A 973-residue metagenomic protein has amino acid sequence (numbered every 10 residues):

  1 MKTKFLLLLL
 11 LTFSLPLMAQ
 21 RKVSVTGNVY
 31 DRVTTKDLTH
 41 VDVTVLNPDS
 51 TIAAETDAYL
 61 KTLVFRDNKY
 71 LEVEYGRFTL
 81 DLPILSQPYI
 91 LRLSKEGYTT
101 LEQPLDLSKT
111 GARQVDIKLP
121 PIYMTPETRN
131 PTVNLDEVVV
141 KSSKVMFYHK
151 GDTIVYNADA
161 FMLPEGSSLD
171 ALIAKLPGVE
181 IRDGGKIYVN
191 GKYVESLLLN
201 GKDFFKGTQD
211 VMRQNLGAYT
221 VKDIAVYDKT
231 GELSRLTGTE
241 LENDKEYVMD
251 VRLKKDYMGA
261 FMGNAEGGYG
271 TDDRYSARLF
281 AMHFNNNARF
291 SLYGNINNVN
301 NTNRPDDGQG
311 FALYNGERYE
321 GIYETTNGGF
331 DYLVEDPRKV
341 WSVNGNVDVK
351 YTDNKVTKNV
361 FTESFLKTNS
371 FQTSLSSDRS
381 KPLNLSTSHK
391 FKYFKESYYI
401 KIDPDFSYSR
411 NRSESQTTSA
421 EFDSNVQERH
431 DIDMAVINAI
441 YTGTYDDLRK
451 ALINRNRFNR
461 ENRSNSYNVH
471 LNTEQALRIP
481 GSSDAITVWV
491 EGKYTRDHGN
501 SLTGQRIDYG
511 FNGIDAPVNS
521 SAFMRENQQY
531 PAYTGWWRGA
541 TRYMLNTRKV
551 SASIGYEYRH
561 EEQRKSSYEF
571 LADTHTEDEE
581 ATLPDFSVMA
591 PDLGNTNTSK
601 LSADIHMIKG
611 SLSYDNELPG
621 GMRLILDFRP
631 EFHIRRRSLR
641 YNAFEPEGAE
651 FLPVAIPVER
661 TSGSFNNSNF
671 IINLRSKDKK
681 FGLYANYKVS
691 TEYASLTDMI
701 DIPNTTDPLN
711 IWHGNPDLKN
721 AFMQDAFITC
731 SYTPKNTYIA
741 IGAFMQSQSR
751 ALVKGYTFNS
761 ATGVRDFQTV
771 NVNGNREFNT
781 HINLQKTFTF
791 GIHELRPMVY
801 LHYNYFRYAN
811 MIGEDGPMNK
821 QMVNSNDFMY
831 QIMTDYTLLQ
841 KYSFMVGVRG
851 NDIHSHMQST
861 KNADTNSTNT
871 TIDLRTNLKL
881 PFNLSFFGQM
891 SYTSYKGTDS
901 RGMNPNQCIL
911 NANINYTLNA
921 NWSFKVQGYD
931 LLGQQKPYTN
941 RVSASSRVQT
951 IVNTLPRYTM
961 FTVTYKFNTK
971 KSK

Functional and structural regions predicted by a protein language model:
Y30-V33, T44-L46, S94-E96, Q114-D159 (+4 more regions): Short, acidic, small-residue-rich periplasmic hinge/interaction motif at the N-terminus of Gram-negative outer-membrane
V33-L60, H149: Short, ordered, surface-exposed loop/turn motifs in non-cytosolic proteins
D49-S50, L107, E137, T153 (+2 more regions): Coil residues (strongly favoring Ser/Thr
S50-R77: Short, acidic Ser/Thr/Gly-rich low-complexity loop/linker segments typical of extracellular and cell-surface proteins
T51-I52, E74-D81, Q87-L107: A short, solvent-exposed loop/turn motif at the edges and junctions of modular extracellular/periplasmic domains
D170-F205, K222-D223, E232-N243: Extracytoplasmic beta-strand/coil segments of soluble accessory domains associated with Gram-negative outer-membrane
K202-G231, N286, F290: Short acidic/polar hinge/loop motifs at secondary-structure boundaries that mediate gating or recognition
G207-D210, T230-D273, A288-P734, Y738-K973: Primarily recognizes Gram-negative and organellar outer-membrane beta-barrels
